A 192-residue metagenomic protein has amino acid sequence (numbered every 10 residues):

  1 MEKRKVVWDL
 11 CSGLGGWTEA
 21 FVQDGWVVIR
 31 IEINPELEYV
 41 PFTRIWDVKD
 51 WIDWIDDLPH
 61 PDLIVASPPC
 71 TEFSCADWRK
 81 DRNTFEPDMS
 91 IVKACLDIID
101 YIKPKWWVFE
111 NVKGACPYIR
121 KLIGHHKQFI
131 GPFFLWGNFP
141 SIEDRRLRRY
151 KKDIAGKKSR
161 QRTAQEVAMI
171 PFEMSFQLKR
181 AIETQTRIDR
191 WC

Functional and structural regions predicted by a protein language model:
E2-R4: Phosphate-coordination loops involved in phosphoryl transfer and adenosine-cofactor binding
V6-I52: SAM cofactor-binding core of SAM-dependent methyltransferases, primarily the Rossmann-like beta-alpha-beta module
L10, E32, F42-I45, W51-L63 (+1 more regions): Class I S-adenosyl-L-methionine
